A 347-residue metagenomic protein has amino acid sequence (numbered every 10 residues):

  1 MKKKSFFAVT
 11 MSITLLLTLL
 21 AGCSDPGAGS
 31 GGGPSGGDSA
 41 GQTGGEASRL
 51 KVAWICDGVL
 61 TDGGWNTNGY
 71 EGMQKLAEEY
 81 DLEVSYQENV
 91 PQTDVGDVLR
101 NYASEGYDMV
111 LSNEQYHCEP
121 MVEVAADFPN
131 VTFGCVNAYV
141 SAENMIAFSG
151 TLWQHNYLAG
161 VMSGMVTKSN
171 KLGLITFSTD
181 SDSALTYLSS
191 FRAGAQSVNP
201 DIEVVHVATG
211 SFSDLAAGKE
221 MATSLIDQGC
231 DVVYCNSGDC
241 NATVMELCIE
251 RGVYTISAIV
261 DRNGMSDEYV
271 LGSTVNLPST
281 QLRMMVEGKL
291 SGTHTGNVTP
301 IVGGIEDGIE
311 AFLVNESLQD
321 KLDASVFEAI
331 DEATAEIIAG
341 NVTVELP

Functional and structural regions predicted by a protein language model:
M1-M11: Bacterial N-terminal signal peptides that target proteins for export
I13-L16: Hydrophobic alpha-helical membrane-embedded or membrane-associated segments
T18-G22: C-terminal motif of bacterial Sec signal peptides marking the signal peptidase cleavage site
C23-P347: A residue-level marker of the well-folded mature domains of exported/periplasmic proteins
